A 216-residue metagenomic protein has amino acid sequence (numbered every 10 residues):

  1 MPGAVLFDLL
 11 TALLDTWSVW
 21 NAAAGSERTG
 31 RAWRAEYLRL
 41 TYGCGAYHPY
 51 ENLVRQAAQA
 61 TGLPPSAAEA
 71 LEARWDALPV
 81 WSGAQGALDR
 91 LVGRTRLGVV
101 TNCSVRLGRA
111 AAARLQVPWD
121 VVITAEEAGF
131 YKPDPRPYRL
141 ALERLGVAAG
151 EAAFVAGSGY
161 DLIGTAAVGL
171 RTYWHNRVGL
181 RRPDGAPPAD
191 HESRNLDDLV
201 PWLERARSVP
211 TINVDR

Functional and structural regions predicted by a protein language model:
M1-A35, G62: Active-site neighborhood of HAD-like aspartate-dependent phosphohydrolases
M1-G3, D89, G98-R216: Asp-based, Mg2+/Mn2+-dependent phosphohydrolase catalytic module
A12, D76, G129-F130: Glycine-/small-residue-rich active-site loops that bind phosphorylated ligands and cofactors
T16-W20, L78-W81, W119, W174: Tryptophan-centric aromatic hotspots in well-structured domains and transmembrane helices
V19-A23, A32, Q56-A57, A70 (+6 more regions): Alpha-helical elements of Rossmann-like donor-binding domains used by nucleotide-donor carbohydrate transfer enzymes
W20-E27, A57-G62, L88-G93, R114-Q116 (+1 more regions): Alpha-helix C-terminal capping segments
S26-E27, R31, A35, R39-E72: A metal-dependent, Asp-based hydrolase signature
Y50-R55, E69-V99, V105, R109 (+2 more regions): Short, acidic loop-to-helix structural element flanking the phosphoryl-transfer center in phosphate-processing enzymes
